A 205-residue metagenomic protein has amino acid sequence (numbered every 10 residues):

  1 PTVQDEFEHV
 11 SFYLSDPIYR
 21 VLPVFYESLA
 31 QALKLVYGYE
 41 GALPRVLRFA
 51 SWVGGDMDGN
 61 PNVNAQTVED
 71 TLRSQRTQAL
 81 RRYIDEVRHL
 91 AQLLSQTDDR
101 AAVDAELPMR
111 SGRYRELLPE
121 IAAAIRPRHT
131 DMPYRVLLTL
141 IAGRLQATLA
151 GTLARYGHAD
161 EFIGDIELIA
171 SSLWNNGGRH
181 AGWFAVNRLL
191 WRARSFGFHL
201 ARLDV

Functional and structural regions predicted by a protein language model:
V3-E6, V10, L14, Q75 (+3 more regions): Non-transmembrane, amphipathic alpha-helical segments
V3-R48: Extended, Lys/Arg-enriched charged tracts that mediate electrostatic binding to polyanionic substrates
Y13, P17-V24, Q78, R82 (+5 more regions): Charged, amphipathic alpha-helical oligomerization/scaffolding segments
L29, V87-L94, D98: A generic secondary-structure signal for well-formed alpha-helical elements
A32-M57, H180-L190: Short acidic, Pro/Gly- and aromatic-enriched capping/linker segments at domain boundaries
L47-T67, L189-V205: Conserved phosphate/anionic-ligand binding catalytic regions in large, soluble enzymes, centered on
A65-H89: Extended active-site and interfacial segments that coordinate phosphate-rich ligands in large catalytic machineries
L93-V205: Extended, charge-enriched "interface" segments that sit outside catalytic cores
